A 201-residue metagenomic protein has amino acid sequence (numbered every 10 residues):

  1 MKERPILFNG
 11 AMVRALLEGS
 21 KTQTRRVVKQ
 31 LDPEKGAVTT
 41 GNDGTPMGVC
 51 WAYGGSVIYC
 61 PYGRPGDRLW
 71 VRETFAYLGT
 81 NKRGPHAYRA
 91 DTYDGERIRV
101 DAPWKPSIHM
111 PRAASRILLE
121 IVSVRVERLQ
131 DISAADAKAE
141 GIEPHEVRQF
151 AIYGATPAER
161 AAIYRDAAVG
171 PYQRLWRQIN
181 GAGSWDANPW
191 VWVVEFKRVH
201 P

Functional and structural regions predicted by a protein language model:
M1-P201: Secondary-structure transition motif
